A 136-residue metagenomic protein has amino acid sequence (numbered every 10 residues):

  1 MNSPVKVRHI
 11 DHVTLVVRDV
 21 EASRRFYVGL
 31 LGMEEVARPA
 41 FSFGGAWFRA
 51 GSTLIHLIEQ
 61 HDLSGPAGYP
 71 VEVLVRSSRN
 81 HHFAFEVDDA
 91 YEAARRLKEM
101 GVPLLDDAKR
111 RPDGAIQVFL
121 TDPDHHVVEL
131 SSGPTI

Functional and structural regions predicted by a protein language model:
M1-A22, N80-F85, P134-I136: N-terminal beta-strand motif that seeds the catalytic metal site of vicinal oxygen chelate
M1-K6, A94-I136: Vicinal oxygen chelate
V16-I55: Core segments of cupin and vicinal oxygen chelate
S42-G44, R79, G114: Exposed loop/turn and edge beta-strand positions of beta-sandwich/beta-sheet ligand-binding modules
L54, H61-S64: Active-site/binding-pocket entry motifs
S64-V71, D106: A short, acidic/glycine-rich surface segment
R76-A94: Mid-chain, well-packed structural core segment of small domains
